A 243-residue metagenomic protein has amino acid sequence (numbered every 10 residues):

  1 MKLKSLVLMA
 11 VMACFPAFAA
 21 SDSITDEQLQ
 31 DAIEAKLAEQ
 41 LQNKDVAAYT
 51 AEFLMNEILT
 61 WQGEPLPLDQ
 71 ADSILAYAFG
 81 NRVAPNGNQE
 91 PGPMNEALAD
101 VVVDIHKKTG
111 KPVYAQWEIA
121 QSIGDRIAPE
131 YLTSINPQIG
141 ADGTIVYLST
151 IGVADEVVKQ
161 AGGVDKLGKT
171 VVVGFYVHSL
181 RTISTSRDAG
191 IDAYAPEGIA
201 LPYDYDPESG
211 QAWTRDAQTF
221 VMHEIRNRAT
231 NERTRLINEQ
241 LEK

Functional and structural regions predicted by a protein language model:
M1-A20: Classical Sec-dependent N-terminal signal peptides that target proteins to the secretory pathway
K4-L6, V171, R235: Small/flexible residues
A10-A13, A84, F220, N227: Residue-level detector of solvent-exposed, low-hydrophobicity positions
A20-T219: A structural signal for short, hydrophobic/glycine-enriched beta-strand patches
G210-K243: Glycine-rich flexible loop motifs, especially short His-Gly-Gly/GGXG/HXGH segments used as catalytic or interaction
